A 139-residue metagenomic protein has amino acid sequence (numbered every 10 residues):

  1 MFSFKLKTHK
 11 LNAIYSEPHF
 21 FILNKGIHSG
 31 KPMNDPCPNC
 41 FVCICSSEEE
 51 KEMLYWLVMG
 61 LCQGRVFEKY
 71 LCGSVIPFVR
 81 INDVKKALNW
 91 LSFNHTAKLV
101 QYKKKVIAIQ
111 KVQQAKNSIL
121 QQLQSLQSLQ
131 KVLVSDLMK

Functional and structural regions predicted by a protein language model:
M1-Y15: Sequence-specific dsDNA recognition surfaces
L11, K51, T96-A97: A short acidic, often aromatic-flanked loop/helix-cap motif at beta-alpha or helix-coil junctions that lines enzyme
A13-Y15, M33-D35, I81: A generic structural signal for short, solvent-exposed coil/turn residues that cap or connect secondary-structure
E17-H19: Short coil-to-beta transition motif at edge beta-strands of beta-rich domains
N24-I76: A short beta-sheet element
N39-V42, V75-V79, L88, L126 (+1 more regions): Short, surface-exposed, charged/polar-biased interaction segments
L61-K104, L137: Glycine-anchored helix-breaking recognition loops at helix->coil/strand junctions
H95-K139: Amphipathic alpha-helical coiled-coil/heptad-repeat segments
